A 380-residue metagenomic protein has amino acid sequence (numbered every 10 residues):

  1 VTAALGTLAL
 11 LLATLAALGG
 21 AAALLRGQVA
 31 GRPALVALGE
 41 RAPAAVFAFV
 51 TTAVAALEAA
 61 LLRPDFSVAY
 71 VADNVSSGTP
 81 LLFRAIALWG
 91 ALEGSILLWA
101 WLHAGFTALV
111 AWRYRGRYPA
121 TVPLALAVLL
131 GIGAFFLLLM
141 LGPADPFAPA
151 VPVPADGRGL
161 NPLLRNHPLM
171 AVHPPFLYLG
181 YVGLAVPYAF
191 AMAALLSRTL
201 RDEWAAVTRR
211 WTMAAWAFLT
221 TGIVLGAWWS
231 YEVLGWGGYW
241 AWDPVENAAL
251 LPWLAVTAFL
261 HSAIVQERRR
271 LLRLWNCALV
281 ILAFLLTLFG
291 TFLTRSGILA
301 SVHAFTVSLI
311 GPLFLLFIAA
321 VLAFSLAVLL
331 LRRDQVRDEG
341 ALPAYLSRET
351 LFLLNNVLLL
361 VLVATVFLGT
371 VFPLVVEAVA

Functional and structural regions predicted by a protein language model:
V1-A380: Polytopic transmembrane helical bundles with strong interfacial aromatic enrichment
